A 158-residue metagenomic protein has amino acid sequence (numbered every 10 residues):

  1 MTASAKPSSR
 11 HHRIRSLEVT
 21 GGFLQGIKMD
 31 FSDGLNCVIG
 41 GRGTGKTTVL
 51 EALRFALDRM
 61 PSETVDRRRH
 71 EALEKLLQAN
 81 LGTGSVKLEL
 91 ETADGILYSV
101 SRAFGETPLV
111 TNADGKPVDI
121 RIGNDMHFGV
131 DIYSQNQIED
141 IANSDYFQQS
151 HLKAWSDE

Functional and structural regions predicted by a protein language model:
M1-G43: Charged catalytic cores and adjacent phosphate/nucleic-acid-binding surfaces used for phosphate/nucleic-acid chemistry
R10, F31, R42, K46 (+6 more regions): Active-site-proximal structural scaffolding
T20, S32, V38-G41, A52 (+4 more regions): Generic beta-strand/beta-sheet core signal
G22-L24, H70-L73: Active-site-adjacent structural elements in folded domains
G26-I27, I39-G40, K46-T48, Y98-S99 (+1 more regions): Short helix/loop capping segments that flank catalytic or ligand/cofactor-binding pockets
L35-E71: Phosphate-binding glycine-rich loops of NTP-binding sites
L76-I132: Nucleotide-state sensing region of NTPase/ATPase domains
K116-E158: Extended, charged alpha-helical "arm/stalk" segments used for dimerization and assembly in large NTPase-driven machines
